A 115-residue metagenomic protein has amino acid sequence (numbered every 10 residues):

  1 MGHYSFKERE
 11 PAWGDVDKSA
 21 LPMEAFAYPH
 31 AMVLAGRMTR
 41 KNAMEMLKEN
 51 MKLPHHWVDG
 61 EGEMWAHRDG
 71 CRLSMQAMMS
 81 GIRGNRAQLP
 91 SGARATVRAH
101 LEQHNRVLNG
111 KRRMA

Functional and structural regions predicted by a protein language model:
M1-A115: Extended terminal accessory/targeting regions
